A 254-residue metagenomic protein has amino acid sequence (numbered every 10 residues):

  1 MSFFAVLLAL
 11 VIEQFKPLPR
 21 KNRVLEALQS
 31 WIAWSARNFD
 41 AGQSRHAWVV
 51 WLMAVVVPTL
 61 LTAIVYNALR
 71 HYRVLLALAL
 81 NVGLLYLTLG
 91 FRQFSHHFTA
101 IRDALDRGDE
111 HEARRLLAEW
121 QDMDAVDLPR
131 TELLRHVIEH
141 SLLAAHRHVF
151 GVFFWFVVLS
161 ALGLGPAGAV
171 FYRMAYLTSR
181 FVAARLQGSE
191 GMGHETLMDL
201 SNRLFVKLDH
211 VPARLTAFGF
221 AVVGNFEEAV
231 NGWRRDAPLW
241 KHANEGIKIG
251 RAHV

Functional and structural regions predicted by a protein language model:
M1-H253: Hydrophobic N-terminal alpha-helices or hydrophobic patches in metabolic proteins across all domains of life
